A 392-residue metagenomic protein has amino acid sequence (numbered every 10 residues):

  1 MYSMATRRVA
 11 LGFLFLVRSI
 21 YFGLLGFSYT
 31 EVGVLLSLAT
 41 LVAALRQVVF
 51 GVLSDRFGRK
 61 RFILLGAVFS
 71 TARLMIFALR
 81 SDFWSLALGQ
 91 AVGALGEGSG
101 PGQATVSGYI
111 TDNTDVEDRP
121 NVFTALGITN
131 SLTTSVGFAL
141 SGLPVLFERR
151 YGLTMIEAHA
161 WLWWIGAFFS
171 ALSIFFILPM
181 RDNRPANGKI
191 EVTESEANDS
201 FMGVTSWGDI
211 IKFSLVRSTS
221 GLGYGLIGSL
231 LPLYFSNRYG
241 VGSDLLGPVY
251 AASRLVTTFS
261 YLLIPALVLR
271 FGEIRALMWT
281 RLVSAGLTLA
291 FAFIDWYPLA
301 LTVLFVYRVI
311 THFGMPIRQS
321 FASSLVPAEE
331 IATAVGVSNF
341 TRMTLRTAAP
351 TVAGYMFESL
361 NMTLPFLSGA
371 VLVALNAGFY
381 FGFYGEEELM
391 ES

Functional and structural regions predicted by a protein language model:
M1, D182-T219: Juxtamembrane intracellular "pre-TM" segments in multi-pass secondary transporters
M1-A43, D209-A251: Helix-loop boundary and gating motifs at the non-cytosolic
A5, R73, W84-P101, L299-F313: Hydrophobic core of transmembrane alpha-helices in multi-pass small-molecule transporters, especially MFS/SLC-type
V34-V52, A251-L263: Central cavity-lining transmembrane alpha-helices of secondary-active solute carriers, predominantly the Major
R46-G58, V145, S260-E273, F357-E358: Helix-to-loop junctions at the C-terminal end of transmembrane segments in multipass secondary transporters
R61-I76, R275-A290: Structural signature of the two symmetry-related core transmembrane helices
G89-N130: Cytoplasmic helix-loop-helix junction between adjacent transmembrane helices in 12-TM secondary transporters
T124-V145, T341-A349: Glycine-rich segments within core transmembrane alpha-helices of 12-TM secondary carriers
